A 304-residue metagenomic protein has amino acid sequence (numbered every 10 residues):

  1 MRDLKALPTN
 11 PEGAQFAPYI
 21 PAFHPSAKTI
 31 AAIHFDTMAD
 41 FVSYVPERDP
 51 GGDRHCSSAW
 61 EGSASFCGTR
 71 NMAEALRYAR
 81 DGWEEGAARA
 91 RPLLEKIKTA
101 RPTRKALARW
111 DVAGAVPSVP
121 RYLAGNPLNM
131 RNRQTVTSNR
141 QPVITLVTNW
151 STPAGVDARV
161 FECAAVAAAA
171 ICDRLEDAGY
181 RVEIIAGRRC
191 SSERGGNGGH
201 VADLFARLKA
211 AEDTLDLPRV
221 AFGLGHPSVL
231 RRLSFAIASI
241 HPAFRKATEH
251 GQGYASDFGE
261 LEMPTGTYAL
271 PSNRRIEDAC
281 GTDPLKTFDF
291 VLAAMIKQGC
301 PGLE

Functional and structural regions predicted by a protein language model:
R2-R80, T152-A158, D173-E304: Acidic, glycine-rich A-domain
H55-I144: Negatively charged sequence features
P102, V147-W150, Y180-R181: Short linear functional motifs in flexible/disordered or boundary regions
T137-A164: MIDAS-like acidic motif and immediate structural context at the N-terminus of von Willebrand factor A/I domains
A168: Divalent-cation
